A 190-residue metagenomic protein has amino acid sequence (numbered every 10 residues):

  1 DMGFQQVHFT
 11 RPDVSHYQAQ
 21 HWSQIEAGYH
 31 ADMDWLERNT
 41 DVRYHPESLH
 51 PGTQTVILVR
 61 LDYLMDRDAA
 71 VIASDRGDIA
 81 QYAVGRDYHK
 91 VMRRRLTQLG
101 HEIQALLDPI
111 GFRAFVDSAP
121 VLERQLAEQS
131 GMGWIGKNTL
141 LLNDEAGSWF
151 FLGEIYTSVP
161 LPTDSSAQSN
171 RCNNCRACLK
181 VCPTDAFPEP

Functional and structural regions predicted by a protein language model:
D1-R171: Auxiliary alpha/beta "docking" domains used to position bulky ligands
F4-Q6, A177-P190: Iron-sulfur cluster-binding cysteine motifs and their immediate structural context in ferredoxin-like electron-transfer
